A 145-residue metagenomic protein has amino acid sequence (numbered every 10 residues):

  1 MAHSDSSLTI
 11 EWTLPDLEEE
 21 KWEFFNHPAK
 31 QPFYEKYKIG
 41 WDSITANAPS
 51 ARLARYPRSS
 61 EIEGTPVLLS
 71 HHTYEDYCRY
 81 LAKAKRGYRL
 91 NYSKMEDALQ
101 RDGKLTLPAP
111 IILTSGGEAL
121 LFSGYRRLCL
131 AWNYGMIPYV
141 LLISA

Functional and structural regions predicted by a protein language model:
M1-I62: N-terminal "domain-start" segment
M1-N26, G116-A145: Basic- and aromatic-enriched surface patches that contact anionic nucleotides/nucleic acids
A2, S7-L8, Y56-L120, R126 (+1 more regions): Short alpha-helix boundary/capping and kink motifs at helix termini
E20-K21, K30-F33, W41-S50, G64 (+5 more regions): Amphipathic alpha-helical interaction segments
